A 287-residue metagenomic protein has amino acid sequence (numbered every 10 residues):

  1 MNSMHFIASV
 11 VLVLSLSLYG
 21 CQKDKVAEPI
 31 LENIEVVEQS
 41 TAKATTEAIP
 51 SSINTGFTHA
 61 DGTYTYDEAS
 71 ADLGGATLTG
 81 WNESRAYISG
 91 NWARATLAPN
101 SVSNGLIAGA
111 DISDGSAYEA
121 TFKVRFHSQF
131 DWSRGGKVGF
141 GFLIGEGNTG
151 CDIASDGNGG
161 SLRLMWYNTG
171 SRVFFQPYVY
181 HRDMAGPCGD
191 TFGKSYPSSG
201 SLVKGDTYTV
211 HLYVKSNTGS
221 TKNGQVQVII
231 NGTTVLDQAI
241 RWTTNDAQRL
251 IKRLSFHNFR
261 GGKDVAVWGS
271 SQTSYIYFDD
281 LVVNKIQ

Functional and structural regions predicted by a protein language model:
M1-A8: Bacterial N-terminal signal peptides that target proteins for export
S17-G20: C-terminal motif of bacterial Sec signal peptides marking the signal peptidase cleavage site
Q22-D24: Bacterial signal peptide processing site
P29-Q287: Low-complexity, Ser/Thr/Pro/Gly-rich disordered linker/stalk regions
